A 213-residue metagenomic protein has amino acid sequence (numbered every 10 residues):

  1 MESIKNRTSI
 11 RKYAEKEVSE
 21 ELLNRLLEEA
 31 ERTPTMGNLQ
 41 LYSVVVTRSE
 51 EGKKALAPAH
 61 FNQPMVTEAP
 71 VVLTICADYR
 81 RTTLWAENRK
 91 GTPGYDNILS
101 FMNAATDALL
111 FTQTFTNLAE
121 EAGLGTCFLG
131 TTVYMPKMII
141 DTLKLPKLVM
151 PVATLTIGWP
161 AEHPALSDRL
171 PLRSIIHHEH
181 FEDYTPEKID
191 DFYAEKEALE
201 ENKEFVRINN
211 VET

Functional and structural regions predicted by a protein language model:
M1-T213: Acidic, surface-exposed loops and disordered segments
